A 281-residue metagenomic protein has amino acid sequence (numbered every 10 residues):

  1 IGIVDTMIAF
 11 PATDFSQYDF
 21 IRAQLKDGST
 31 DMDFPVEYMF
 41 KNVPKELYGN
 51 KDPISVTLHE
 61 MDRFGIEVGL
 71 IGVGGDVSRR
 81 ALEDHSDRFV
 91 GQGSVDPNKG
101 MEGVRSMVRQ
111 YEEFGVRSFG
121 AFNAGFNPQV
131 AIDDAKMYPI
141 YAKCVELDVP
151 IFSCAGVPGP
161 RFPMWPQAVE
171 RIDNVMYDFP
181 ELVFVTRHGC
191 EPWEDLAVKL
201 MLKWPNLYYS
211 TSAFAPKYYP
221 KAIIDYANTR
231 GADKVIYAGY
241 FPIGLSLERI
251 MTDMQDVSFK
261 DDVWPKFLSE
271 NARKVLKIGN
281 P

Functional and structural regions predicted by a protein language model:
I1-T6, F15-R63, G231-I236, G244-P281: Mid-to-C-terminal alpha-helical segments outside catalytic/metal-binding sites
M7, M61, G69, G91 (+8 more regions): Divalent metal-coordination and catalytic microenvironments
P11-T13, D76-V77, N98, G125-N127 (+4 more regions): Active-site environment of divalent metal-dependent phosphoester hydrolases
D14-D19, V104-R105, P163-W165, A197-V198 (+3 more regions): Short aromatic-enriched loop/helix-cap "lid" or pocket-rim segments at secondary-structure transitions that line
H59-E67, H85, L147, D178-L182: A structural motif corresponding to the C-terminal end of an alpha-helix and its immediate exit/capping segment
E67-V68, V73-G159, P163-P166, K203: Active-site gating/metal-coordination segments in enzymes
N98-K143, D225-Y237, F241-I278: Ligand-binding grooves and catalytic loops that recognize ribose/phosphate and carbohydrate rings, and esterified lipid
R117-S118, A131-I236: Catalytic pocket-lining loop regions of alpha/beta-barrel enzymes, especially the amidohydrolase/enolase/GH5 lineages
